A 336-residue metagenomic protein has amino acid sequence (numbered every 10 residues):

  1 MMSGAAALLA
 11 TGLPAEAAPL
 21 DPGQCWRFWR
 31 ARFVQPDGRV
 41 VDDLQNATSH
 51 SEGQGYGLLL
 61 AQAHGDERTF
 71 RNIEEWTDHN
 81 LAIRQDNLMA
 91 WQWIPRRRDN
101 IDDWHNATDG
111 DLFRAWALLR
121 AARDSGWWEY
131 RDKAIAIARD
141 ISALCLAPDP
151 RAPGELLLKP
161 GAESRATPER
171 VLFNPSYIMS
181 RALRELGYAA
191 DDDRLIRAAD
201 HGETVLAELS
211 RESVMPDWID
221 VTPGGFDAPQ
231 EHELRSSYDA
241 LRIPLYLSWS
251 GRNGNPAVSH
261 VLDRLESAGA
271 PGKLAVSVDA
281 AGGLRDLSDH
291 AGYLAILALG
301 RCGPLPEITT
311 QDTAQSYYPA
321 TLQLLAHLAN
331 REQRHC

Functional and structural regions predicted by a protein language model:
M1-A17: N-terminal export signals
A17-D42, A280-L287, Y318-A320, L324 (+2 more regions): Charged, low-complexity, intrinsically disordered terminal regions
L20, T48-S51, T108-D109, E129-A320 (+1 more regions): Extended ligand-binding clefts on enzyme/binding-domain cores
W26-H105: N-terminal carbohydrate-binding/catalytic regions of secreted carbohydrate-active enzymes
H50, Q54, I101-S125: Aromatic-rich carbohydrate-recognition surfaces in CAZymes
L58-A63, W116-R123, R181-E185, L245-W249 (+1 more regions): Short glycine/serine- and small hydrophobic-enriched flexible loop segments
R68-R71, W128, D132: Short, solvent-exposed positions on alpha-helices
